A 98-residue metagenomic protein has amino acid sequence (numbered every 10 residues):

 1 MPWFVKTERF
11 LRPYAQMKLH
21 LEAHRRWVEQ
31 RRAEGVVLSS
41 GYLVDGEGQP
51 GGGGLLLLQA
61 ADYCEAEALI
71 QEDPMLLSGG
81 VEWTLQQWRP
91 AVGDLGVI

Functional and structural regions predicted by a protein language model:
M1-I98: Conserved, structured core segments of small domains
